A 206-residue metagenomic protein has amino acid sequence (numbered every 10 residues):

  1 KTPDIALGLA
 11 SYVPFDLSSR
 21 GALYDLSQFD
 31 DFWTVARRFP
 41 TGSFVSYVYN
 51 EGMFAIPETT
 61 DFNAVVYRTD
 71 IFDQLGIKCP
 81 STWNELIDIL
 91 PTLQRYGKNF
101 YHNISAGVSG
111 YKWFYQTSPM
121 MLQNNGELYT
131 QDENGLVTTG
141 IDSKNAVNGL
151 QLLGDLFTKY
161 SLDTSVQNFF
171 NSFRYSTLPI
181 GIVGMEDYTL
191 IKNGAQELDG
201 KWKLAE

Functional and structural regions predicted by a protein language model:
K1-G8, A22-Y24, N99-F100, Y175-G184: Alpha-to-beta junction loops
A6, V13-D16, Q151-E206: Extracytoplasmic/periplasmic substrate-binding proteins
L9-N63, K78, I87, W113-S118 (+1 more regions): Hinge/lid segment of periplasmic solute-binding proteins
A10, I104-G107, M185-E186: Short secondary-structure boundary segments
A10-V13, A22, R68, T82-I89 (+4 more regions): Stable alpha-helical elements in mature extracytoplasmic
Y49-E58, N63, I87-T138, L178-I180: Extracytoplasmic/periplasmic solute-binding protein
T69-P80: Aromatic-glycine-rich donor-binding/catalytic loop that engages nucleotide-sugar donors across glycosyltransferases
L90-T92, D132-T164, K192: Glycine-centered hinge/linker elements that transmit conformational signals in sensory and ligand-binding systems
